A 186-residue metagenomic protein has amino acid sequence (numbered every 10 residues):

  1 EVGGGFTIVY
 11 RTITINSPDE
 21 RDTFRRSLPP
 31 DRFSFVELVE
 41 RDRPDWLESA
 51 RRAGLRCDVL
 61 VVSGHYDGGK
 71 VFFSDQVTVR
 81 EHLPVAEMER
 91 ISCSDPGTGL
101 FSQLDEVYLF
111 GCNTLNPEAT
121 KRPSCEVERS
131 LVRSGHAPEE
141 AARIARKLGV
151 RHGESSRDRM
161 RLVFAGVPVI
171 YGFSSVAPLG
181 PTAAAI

Functional and structural regions predicted by a protein language model:
E1-K70, D75-Q76, R80-E87: A domain-level signal for caspase-like cysteine endopeptidase catalytic cores and their zymogen-processing architecture
E1-V9, L109-E118: Polar low-complexity intrinsically disordered regions
R25-R26, D45-R56, S94-F101, E126 (+2 more regions): Mature extracellular/periplasmic domains of secretome proteins
D42, E87-S92, G149-E154: Short, glycine/acidic-rich beta->alpha junctions
L55-D58, S102-E106, A165-P168: Loop/turn elements at helix/coil->beta-strand transitions in domains of secreted/extracellular proteins
Y66-G97, F101, N113-L115, R129-L131: A short, glycine/acidic-enriched catalytic loop
D95-Q103, A142-G149: Low-complexity, flexible helical/coil segments
F110-I186: Active-site-proximal C-terminal subdomain of hydrolase catalytic domains
